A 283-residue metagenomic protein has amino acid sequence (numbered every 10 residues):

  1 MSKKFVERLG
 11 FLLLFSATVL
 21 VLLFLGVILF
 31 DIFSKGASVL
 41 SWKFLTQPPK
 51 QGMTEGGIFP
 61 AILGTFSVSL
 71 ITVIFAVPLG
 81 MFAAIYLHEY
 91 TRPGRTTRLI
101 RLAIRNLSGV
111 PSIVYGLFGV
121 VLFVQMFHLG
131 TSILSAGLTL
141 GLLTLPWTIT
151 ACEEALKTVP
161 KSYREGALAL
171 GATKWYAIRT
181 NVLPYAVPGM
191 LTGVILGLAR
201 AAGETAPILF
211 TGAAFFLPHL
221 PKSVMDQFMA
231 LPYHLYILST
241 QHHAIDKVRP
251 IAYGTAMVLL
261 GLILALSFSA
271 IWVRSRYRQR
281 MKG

Functional and structural regions predicted by a protein language model:
M1-L13, F30-T72, P93, I237-P250: Periplasmic/extracellular loop-to-transmembrane helix junction in inner-membrane transport proteins
G10, E153-K157, L168, I195 (+1 more regions): C-terminal transmembrane helix and the adjacent membrane-cytosol boundary/short C-terminal tail of inner/organellar
L12, L79-G119, T150-E154, K282-G283: Cytoplasmic-entry segments and transmembrane alpha-helices of multi-pass inner-membrane transporters
V19, L23, T65, S69 (+8 more regions): Hydrophobic positions within alpha-helical transmembrane segments of bacterial inner-membrane proteins
K50-G56, I208-L260: Interhelical loop and adjacent transmembrane-helix boundary motif in polytopic membrane transport permeases
V73, M81-G94, R101, S132-V182 (+2 more regions): Membrane-cytosol interface at the C-terminal ends of specific transmembrane alpha-helices in multi-pass membrane
R105-L142: Generic hydrophobic transmembrane alpha-helix motif, especially the helices
L122-M126, I133-L134, L140, G189-D226 (+2 more regions): Non-cytoplasmic
